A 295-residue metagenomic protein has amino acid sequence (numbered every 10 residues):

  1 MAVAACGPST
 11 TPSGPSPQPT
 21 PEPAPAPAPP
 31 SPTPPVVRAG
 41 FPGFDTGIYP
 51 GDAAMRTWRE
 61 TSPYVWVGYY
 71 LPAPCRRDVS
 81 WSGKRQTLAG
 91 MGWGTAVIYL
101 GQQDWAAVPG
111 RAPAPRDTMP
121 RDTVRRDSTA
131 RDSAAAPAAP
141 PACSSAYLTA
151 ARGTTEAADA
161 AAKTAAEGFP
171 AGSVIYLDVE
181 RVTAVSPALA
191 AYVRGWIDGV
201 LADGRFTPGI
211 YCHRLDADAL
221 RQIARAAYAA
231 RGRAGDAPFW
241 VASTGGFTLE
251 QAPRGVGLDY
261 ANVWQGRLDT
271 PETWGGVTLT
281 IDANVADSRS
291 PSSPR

Functional and structural regions predicted by a protein language model:
C6-A39, P115-R116, R121-S133, P137 (+1 more regions): N-terminal low-complexity, Pro/Thr-rich disordered segments that flank secretion/membrane-targeting signals
P30-G47, M55, R225-R295: Functionally critical loop-and-helix segments that line ligand-binding/catalytic clefts of soluble enzyme domains
P34-M55, E60-V65, Y69-Y192: Substrate-binding cleft of extracellular glycoside hydrolase catalytic domains
W105-A114, D216-Y228: Glycine-rich, charge-decorated loop segments at or immediately adjacent to ligand/cofactor-binding or catalytic sites
A188-R205: Long, well-ordered alpha-helical scaffolding segments within enzyme catalytic domains, especially pronounced
L201-Q222: Aromatic-lined carbohydrate-recognition surfaces of secreted/lumenal glycan-active proteins
